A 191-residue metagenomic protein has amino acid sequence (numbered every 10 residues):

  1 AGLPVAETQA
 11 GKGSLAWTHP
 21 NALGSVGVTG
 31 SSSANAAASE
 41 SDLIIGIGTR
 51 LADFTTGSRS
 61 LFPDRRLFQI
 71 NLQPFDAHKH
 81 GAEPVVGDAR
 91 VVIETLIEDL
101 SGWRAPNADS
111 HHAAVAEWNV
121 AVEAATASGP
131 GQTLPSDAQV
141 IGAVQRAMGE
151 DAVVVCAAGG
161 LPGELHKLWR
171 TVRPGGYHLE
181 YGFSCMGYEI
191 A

Functional and structural regions predicted by a protein language model:
A1, G11, A116-I190: Active-site diphosphate/adenylate-binding microenvironment
P4-E7, F68: Short hydrophobic alpha-helical runs that function as membrane-insertion/retention elements
E7, T18-G24, D42, V153 (+2 more regions): N-terminal hydrophobic or amphipathic segments with adjacent small-residue motifs that include Sec signal peptides
G11-A114: Glycine-rich, acidic loop regions that bind phosphate or pyrophosphate groups
